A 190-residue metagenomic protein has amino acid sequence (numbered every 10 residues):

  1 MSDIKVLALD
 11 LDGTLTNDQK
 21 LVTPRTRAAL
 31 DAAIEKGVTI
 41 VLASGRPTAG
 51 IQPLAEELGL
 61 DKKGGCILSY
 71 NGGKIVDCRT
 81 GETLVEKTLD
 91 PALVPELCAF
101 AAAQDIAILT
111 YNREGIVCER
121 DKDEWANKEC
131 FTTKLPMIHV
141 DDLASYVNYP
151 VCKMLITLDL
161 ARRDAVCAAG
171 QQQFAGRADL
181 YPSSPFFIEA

Functional and structural regions predicted by a protein language model:
D3-Q19, L97: Asp-based phosphoryl-transfer active-site loop
I4, K62-G64, V151, A178: Core-facing hydrophobic residues within beta-strands of well-ordered domains
L11-D12, N71-G72, E114, S183-S184: Fold-independent oxyanion-binding glycine-rich loops and adjacent beta-strand/coil segments at enzyme active sites
T16-N17, L84-V85, K153: Short, contiguous strand/loop micro-motifs
D18, L42-A43, L158: Small/polar loops that bind or transfer phosphate-bearing groups
L21, A49-G50, A161-R162: Short alpha-helical
P24-W125: Active-site phosphate-binding/coordination module
F100, Q104-A190: Conserved acidic, metal-coordinating active-site core of Asp-based, Mg2+-dependent phosphoryl-transfer enzymes
